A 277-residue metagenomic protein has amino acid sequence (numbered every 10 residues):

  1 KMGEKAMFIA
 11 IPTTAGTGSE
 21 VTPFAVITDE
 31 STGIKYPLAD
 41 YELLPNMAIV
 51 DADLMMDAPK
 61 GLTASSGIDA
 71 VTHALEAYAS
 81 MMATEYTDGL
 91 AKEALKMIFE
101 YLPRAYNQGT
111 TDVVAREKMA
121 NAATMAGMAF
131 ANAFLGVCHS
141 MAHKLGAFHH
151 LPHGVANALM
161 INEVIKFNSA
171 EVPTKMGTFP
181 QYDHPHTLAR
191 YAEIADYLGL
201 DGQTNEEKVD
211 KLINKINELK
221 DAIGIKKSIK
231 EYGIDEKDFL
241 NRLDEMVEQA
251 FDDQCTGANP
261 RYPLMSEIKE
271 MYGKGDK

Functional and structural regions predicted by a protein language model:
K1-F24: Proline/glycine-rich low-complexity loops and linkers
G16, T124-N157, D252-A258: Glycine-rich phosphate/pyrophosphate-binding beta-alpha loops
V21-A133: Carboxylate- and glycine-rich phosphate/diphosphate-binding segment that chelates Mg2+/Mn2+
I68-E76, K92-P103, A120-T124, C138 (+7 more regions): Predominant activation on well-ordered alpha-helical scaffold segments within soluble catalytic domains
M82-L90, A105-K118, A133-C138, M176 (+3 more regions): Flexible, glycine/charged-enriched surface loops at secondary-structure junctions
V155-D238: Gly/Pro-rich interdomain helix-loop hinge
E236-K277: Short, amphipathic C-terminal "tail helix"
